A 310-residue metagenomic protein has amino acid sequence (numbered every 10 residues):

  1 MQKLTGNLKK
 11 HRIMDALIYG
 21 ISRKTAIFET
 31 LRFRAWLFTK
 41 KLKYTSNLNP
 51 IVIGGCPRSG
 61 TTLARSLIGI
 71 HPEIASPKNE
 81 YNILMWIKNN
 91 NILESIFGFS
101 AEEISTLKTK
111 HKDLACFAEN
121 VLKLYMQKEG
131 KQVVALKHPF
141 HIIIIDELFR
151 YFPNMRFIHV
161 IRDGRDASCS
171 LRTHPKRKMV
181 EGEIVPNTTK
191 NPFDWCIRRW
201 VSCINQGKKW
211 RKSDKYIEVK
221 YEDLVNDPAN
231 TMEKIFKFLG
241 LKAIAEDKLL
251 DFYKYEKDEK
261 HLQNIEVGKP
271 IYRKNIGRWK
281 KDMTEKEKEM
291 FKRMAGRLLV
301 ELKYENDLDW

Functional and structural regions predicted by a protein language model:
M1-A118: PAPS-dependent sulfotransferase catalytic core
I27-F38, K110-K128, I161, R165-L241 (+1 more regions): PAPS-dependent sulfotransferase catalytic domain
G54-G55, L136-P139, Y221: Short His-Asn-centered micro-motif
S66-D146, Y151, R177-F193, Y272 (+1 more regions): PAPS-dependent sulfation machinery
K137-H138, L148-R172: Conserved phosphate-donor/acceptor-positioning beta-strand/loop module used by diverse small-molecule
R211-E285, E289: The conserved 3'-phosphoadenosine-5'-phosphosulfate
D282-W310: C-terminal accessory extensions appended to soluble enzyme cores
